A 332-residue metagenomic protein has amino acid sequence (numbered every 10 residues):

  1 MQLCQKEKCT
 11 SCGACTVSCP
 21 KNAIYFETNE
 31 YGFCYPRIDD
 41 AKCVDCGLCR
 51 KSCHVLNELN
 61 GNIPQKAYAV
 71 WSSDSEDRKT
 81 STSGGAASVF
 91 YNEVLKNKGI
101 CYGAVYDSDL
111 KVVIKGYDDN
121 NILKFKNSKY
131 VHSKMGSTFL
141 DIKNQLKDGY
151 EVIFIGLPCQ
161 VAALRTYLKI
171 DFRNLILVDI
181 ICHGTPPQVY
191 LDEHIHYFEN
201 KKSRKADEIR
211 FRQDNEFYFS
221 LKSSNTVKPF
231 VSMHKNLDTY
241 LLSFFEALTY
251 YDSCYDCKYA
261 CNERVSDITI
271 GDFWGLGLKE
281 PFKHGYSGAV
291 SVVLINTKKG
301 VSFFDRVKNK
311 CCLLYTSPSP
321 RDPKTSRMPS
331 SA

Functional and structural regions predicted by a protein language model:
K8, A14-Y31, Y35-R37, G47-P64 (+1 more regions): Iron-sulfur cluster-binding cysteine motifs and their immediate structural context in ferredoxin-like electron-transfer
A41-D148, S317: Flanking helices and flexible, charged tails adjoining ferredoxin-like Fe-S electron-transfer domains in multi-subunit
N127-F172, P187: Intrinsically disordered, low-complexity linker/loop segments enriched in Gly/Pro and charged/polar residues
I170-I180: A short alpha->loop->secondary-structure connector
V178-H194: Short, flexible loop segments at boundaries between secondary-structure elements
K202-T297, V301, C311: A conserved active-site cap/scaffold subdomain adjacent to cofactor or substrate pockets
Y315-K324: Conserved small/polar residues in nucleotide/adenosyl-binding loops
R327-A332: Hydrophobic alpha-helical segments, chiefly the membrane-spanning helices and signal/signal-anchor peptides
